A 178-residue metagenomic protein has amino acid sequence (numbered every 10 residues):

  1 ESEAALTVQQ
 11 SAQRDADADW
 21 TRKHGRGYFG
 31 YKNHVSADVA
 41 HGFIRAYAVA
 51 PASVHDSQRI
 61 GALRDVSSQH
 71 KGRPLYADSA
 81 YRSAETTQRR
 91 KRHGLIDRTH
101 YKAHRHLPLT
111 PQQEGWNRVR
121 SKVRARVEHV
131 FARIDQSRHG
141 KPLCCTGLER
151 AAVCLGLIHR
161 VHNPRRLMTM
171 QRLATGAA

Functional and structural regions predicted by a protein language model:
E1-R92, V161: Polybasic low-complexity intrinsically disordered regions
Q58, R105-Q113: Short, charged, surface-exposed secondary-structure boundary motifs
G72-Y76, R98-T99, T169-M170: Acidic/polar loop patches that form or flank catalytic/metal-binding clefts of enzymes that bind anionic ligands
S79, Y101-K102, H129: Short secondary-structure boundary segments
H93-Y101: Short hydrophobic/aromatic-enriched beta-strand-loop microsegments
G115-A178: Basic, amphipathic alpha-helical segments enriched in Lys/Arg and hydrophobic/aromatic residues
